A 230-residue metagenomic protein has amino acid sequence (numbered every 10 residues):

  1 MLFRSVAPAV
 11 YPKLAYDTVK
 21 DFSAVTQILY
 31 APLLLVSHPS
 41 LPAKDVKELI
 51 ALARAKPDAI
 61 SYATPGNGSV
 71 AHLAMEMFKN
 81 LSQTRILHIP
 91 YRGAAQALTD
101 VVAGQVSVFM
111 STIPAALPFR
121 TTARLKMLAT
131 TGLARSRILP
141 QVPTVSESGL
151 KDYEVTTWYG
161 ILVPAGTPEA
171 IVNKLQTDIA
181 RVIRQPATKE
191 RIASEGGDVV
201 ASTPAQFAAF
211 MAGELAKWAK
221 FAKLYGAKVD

Functional and structural regions predicted by a protein language model:
M1, A9-Q96, V145-E147, W158-R191 (+1 more regions): Hinge/capping helix and adjacent helix->loop/strand transition within the periplasmic-binding protein
F3-K13, K79-L81, V108-V142: A ligand-binding cleft/hinge motif common to bilobed small-molecule-binding domains
Q27, Y91, M110-S111, T130 (+2 more regions): Short beta-strand and adjacent tight-turn residues that come in two discontinuous sequence segments and form the edges
L29, D45, P90, Q105 (+7 more regions): Conserved functional loop/turn residues at catalytic and ligand-binding sites
K56-I60, T84, V102-S111, R124-M127 (+1 more regions): Alpha-to-beta junction loops
A97-L98, A116: Short, hydrophobic alpha-helical packing/hinge segments within bilobed ligand-binding/sensory domains
E190-A209: Flexible, acidic loop-helix segments that line cofactor/substrate-binding pockets
T203-V229: Extracellular/periplasmic bilobal clamshell ligand-binding domains
